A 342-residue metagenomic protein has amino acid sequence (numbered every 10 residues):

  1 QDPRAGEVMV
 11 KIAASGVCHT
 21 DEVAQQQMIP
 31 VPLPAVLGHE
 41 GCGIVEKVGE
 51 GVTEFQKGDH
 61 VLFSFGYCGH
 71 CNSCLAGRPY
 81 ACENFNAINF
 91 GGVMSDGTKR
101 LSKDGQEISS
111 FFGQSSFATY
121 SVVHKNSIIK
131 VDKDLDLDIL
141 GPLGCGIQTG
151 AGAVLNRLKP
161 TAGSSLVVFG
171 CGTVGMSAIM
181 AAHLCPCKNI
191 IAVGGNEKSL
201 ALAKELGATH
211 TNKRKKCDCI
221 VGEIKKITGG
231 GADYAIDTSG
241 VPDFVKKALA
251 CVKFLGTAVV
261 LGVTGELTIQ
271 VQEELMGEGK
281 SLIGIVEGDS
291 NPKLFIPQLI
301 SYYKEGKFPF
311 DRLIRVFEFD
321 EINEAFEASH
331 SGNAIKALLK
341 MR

Functional and structural regions predicted by a protein language model:
D2-S15, M28-L75, Y80, I129-D134: Glycine-rich beta-strand-centered segment in the early N-terminal region that forms part of a ligand/cofactor-binding
N72-F169: NAD(P)H dinucleotide-binding glycine-rich loop of Rossmann-like/cofactor-binding domains, especially the beta1-alpha1
A162-C171, H183-K247: Adenosine-nucleotide cofactor-binding segment
G175-M176: N-terminal Rossmann-fold NAD(P) dinucleotide-binding loop
K246-A250, K293-R342: C-terminal hydrophobic helical "lid"/dimerization subdomain of Rossmann-like NAD(P)H-dependent oxidoreductases
G256-T257, K280: Glycine-centered, small-residue-biased loops immediately flanking beta-strands in adenine/cofactor-binding cores
G262-G279, L294-Q298: Rossmann-fold NAD(P)-binding glycine/threonine-rich loop
